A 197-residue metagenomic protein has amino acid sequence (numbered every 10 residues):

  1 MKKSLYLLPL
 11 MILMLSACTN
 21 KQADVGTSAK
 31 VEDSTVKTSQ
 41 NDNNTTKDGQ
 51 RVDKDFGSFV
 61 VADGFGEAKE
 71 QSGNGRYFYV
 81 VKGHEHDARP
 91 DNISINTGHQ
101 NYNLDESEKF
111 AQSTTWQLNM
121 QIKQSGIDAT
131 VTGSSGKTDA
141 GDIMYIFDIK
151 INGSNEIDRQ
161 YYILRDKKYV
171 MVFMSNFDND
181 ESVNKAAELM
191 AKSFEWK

Functional and structural regions predicted by a protein language model:
M1-S4: Positively charged n-region of N-terminal signal peptides that target proteins for export
Y6, K21-A62: N-terminal, intrinsically disordered, polar/charged segments of Gram-positive cell-envelope systems that serve as
L15-A17: C-terminal motif of bacterial Sec signal peptides marking the signal peptidase cleavage site
N44-Q50, N74-F78, T138-D148: Short, hydrophobic/aromatic-rich segments at coil-to-beta transitions
D55, V60-D105: Secretory pathway targeting signatures of secreted, lumenal, and periplasmic proteins
F65, Y169-K197: Surface-exposed amphipathic alpha-helical segments
F78-G83, E156-D166: Short, surface-exposed beta-strand/loop micro-motifs that present aromatic residues
T115-Y161: Signature of long, low-cysteine stretches enriched in small and polar/charged residues
